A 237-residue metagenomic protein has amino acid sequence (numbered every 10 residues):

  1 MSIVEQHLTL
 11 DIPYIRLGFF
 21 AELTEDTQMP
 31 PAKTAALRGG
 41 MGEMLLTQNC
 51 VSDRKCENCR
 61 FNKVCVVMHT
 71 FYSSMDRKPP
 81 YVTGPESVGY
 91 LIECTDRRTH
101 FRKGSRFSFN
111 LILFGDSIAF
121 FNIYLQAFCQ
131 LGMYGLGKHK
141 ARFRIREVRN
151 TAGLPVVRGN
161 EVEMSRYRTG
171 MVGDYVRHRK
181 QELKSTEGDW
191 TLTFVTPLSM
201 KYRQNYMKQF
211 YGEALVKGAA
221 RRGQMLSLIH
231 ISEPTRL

Functional and structural regions predicted by a protein language model:
S2-R77, N122-Q126: N-terminal ordered "arm"
S2-V4, R77-T99, S165-Q181: Conserved alpha/beta core surface patches that mediate binding of polyanionic ligands
P13-A21, H100-I112, K184-Y202: Glycine-rich, often proline-containing surface loops adjacent to acidic residues and nearby aromatics that form
A21-T27, L45, L113-G115, G132 (+1 more regions): Beta-strand elements of well-folded, non-transmembrane domains
V64-Y124: Long, hydrophobic/aromatic-enriched structural stretches that serve as scaffold segments
G132, L136-A214: Loop-centered beta-sheet repeat module
G223: Long, contiguous binding/interaction regions
I229-L237: Residue-level detector of conserved catalytic or cofactor/ligand-binding positions in enzyme active sites
